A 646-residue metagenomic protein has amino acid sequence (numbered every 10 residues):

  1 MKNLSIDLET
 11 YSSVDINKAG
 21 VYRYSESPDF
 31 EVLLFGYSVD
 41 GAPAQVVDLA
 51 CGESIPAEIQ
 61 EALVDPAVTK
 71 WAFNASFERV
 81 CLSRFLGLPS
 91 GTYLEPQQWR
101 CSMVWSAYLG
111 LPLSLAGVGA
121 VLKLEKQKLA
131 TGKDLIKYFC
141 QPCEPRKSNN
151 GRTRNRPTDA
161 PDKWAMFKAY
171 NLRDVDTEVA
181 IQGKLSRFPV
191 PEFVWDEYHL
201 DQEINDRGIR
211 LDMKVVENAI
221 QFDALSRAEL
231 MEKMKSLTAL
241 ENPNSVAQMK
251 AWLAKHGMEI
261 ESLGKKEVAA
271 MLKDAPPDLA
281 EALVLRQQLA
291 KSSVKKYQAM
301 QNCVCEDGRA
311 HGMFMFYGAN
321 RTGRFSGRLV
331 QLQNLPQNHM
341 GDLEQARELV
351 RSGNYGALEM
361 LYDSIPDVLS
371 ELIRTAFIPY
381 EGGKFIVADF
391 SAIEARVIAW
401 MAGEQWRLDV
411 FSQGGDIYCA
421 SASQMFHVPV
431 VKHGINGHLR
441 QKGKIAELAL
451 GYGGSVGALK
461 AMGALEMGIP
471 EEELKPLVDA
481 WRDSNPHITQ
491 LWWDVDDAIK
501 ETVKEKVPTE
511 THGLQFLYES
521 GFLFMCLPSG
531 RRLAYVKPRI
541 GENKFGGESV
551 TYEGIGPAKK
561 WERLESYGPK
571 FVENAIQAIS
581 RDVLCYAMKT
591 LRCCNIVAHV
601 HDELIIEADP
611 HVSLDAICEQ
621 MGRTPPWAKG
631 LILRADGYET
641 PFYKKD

Functional and structural regions predicted by a protein language model:
M1-T10, V14, S27, L34-G36 (+9 more regions): Conserved "right-hand" nucleotidyltransferase catalytic core of DNA-directed polymerases
S12, S76-L88, L109, A251-K255 (+2 more regions): Short active-site loop/helix that positions an aromatic residue
R23, D29-V32, L343-E344, E394-V428 (+1 more regions): Metal-dependent catalytic core segments for phosphate chemistry
S27-Y37, G41-S186, G341, G415 (+2 more regions): Active-site-proximal helix-loop-helix substrate-binding element of RNase H-like nuclease domains
L185-F193, E197, V583-H601: Active-site palm subdomain of RNA-directed nucleic acid polymerases
M258-E261, K273, H427-C594, I632 (+1 more regions): Conserved catalytic core of nucleic-acid polymerases
M300-C305, Y317, N338, L361 (+7 more regions): Short, contiguous acidic/charged loop-to-helix segments that flank catalytic cores in large enzymes
A587-R634: C-terminal structured "cap/appendage" subdomains that terminate the fold
